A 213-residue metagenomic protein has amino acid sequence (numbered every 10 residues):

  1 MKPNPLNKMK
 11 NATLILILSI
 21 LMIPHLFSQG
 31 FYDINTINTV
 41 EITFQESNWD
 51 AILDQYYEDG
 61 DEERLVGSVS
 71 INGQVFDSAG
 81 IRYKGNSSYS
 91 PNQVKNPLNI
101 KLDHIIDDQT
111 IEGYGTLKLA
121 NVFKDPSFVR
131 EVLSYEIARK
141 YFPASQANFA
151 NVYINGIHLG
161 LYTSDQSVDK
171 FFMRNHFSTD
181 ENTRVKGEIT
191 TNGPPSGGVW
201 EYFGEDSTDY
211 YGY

Functional and structural regions predicted by a protein language model:
M1-M9: N-terminal secretory signal peptides that target proteins for export/translocation
I15-H25: Bacterial N-terminal signal peptides
S28-S78: Regulatory N- and C-terminal appendages and interdomain linkers associated with kinase/kinase-like NTP transferase
N48-D54, D77-A79, S88-P91, D108-I111 (+2 more regions): Short, solvent-exposed loop/turn elements at domain surfaces
D61-H104: N-terminal carbohydrate-binding/catalytic regions of secreted carbohydrate-active enzymes
Q93-V132: Short, conserved helix/loop micro-motifs enriched in His/Cys and acidic residues
N99-D107, N121-V122, K140-A147, I157-Y213: Internal "kinase-insert"/substrate-recognition segments embedded within catalytic cores of ATP-dependent enzymes
V129, L133-I137, N148: Extracytoplasmic/secreted proteins, especially bacterial periplasmic and envelope-associated proteins
